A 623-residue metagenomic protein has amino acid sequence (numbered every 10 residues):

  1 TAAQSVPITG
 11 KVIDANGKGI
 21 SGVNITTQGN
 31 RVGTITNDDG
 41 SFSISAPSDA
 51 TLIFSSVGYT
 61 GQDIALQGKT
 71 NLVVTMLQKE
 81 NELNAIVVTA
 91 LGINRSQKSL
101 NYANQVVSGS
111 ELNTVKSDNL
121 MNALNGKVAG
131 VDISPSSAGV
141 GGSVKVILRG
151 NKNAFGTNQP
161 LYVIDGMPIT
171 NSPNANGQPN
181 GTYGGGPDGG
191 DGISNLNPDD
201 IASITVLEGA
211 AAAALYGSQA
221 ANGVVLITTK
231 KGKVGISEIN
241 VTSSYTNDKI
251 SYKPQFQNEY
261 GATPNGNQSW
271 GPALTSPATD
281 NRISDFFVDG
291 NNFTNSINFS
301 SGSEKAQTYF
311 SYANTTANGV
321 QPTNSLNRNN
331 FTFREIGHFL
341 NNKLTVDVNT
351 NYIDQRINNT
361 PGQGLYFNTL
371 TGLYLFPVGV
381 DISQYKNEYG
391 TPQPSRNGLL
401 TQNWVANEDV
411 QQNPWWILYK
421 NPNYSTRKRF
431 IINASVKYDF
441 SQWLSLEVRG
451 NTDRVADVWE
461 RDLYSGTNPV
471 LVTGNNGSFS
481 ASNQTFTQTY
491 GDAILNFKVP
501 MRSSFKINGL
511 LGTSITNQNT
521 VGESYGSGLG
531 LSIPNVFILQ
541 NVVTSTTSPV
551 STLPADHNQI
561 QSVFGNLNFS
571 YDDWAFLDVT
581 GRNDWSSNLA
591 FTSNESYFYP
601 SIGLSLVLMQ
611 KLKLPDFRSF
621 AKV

Functional and structural regions predicted by a protein language model:
T1-F333, H338-N351, P361, I431 (+2 more regions): Short, small/polar-rich motifs associated with maturation and membrane association, primarily at protein termini
T51, D132, A202, I236-N240 (+11 more regions): Membrane-spanning beta-strand positions in outer-membrane beta-barrel proteins
E82, N158-Q159, I164, T170 (+8 more regions): Surface-exposed loop/interface segments of Gram-negative outer-membrane beta-barrel transport/assembly proteins
V146, V225, I297, F333 (+6 more regions): Membrane-embedded beta-strands of outer-membrane beta-barrel proteins, especially the hydrophobic/small aromatic
I201, F331-F333, V448, G491 (+4 more regions): Extended, hydrophobic alpha-helical segments in both membrane/secreted and soluble proteins
K231, G302-K305, F339-N341, Y438-Q442 (+3 more regions): Outer-membrane beta-barrel strand-turn architecture
S243, Y312-N318, L577-S587, L608: Transmembrane beta-strand segments that form the barrel wall of outer-membrane beta-barrel proteins
F591-S596: Short glycine/threonine-rich loop-to-helix capping motif typified by GTGT followed within a few residues by an Asp-Pro
